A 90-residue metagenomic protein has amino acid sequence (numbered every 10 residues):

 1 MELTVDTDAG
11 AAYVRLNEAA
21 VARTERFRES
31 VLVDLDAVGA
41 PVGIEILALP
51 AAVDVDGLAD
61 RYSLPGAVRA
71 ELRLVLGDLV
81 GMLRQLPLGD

Functional and structural regions predicted by a protein language model:
E2-V31: Structured beta-strand/loop patches that form or line metal/cofactor-binding pockets in enzymes
E18, E25-R26, S30-P50: Gly/Pro-enriched, hydrophobic low-complexity segments that function as extracytoplasmic propeptides/linkers
R28, D54, L79-M82: Terminal low-complexity, poorly structured segments
L32-D36, Y62-A67: Short, low-complexity, polar/charged sequence segments that are solvent-exposed and flexible
P50-L64: A short, polar/charged loop-to-alpha-helix boundary motif
S63-D90: Cysteine/selenocysteine-centered motifs that mediate thiol-based redox chemistry or coordinate metal-sulfur cofactors
